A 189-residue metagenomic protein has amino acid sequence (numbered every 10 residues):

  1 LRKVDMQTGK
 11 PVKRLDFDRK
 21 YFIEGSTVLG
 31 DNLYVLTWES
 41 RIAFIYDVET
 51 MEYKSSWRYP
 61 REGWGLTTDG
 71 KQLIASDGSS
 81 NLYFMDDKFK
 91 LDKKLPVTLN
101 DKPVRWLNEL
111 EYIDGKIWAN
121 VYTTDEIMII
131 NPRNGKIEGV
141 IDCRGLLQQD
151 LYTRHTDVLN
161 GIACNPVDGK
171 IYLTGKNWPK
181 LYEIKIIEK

Functional and structural regions predicted by a protein language model:
L1-L15, Y182: Beta-propeller domains
D5-G9, D47-M51, D86-K90, N131-G135 (+1 more regions): Short loop/turn segments that connect beta-strands within beta-propeller blades
G9-I45, M51-G63: Blade-loop segments of beta-propeller domains
K10-D16, M51-W57, K93-K102, G139-I141 (+1 more regions): A short beta-strand motif characteristic of beta-propeller blades
R19-G30, Y59-Q72, S76, D101-G115 (+1 more regions): Beta-rich, blade/repeat-based domains predominating in secreted/periplasmic proteins but also intracellular
V28, L33-S40, A75-S79, A119-T123 (+1 more regions): Conserved beta-strand positions in repeat-built beta-propeller and related beta-rich domains
A43-N100: Hydrophobic, well-structured mid-protein blocks that either form specific transmembrane helices
A163-K189: Blade-level signature of beta-propeller repeat domains, shared across WD40, Kelch, NHL, RCC1 and BNR/Asp-box propellers
